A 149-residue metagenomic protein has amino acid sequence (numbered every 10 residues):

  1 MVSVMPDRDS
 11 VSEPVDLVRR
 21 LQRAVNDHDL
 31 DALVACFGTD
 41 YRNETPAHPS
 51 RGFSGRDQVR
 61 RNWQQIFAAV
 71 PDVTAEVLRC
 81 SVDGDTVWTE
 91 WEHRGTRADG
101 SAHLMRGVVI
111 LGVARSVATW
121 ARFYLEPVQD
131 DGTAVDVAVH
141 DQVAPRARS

Functional and structural regions predicted by a protein language model:
V2-E13, N26, E44, R60-S149: A beta-strand edge to alpha-helix "cap/lid" segment located at domain peripheries
R8-D9, D16-L17, P49-S50: Short, contiguous strand/loop micro-motifs
R19-R23: Amphipathic alpha-helical repeat scaffolds
D27, D31, G52-S54, S81-V82: Alpha-helical interaction segments
D27-R42: Short, well-ordered alpha-helical segments enriched in acidic and aromatic residues
R42-S54, F67-A68: A short gly/proline-enriched turn/hairpin at secondary-structure junctions
